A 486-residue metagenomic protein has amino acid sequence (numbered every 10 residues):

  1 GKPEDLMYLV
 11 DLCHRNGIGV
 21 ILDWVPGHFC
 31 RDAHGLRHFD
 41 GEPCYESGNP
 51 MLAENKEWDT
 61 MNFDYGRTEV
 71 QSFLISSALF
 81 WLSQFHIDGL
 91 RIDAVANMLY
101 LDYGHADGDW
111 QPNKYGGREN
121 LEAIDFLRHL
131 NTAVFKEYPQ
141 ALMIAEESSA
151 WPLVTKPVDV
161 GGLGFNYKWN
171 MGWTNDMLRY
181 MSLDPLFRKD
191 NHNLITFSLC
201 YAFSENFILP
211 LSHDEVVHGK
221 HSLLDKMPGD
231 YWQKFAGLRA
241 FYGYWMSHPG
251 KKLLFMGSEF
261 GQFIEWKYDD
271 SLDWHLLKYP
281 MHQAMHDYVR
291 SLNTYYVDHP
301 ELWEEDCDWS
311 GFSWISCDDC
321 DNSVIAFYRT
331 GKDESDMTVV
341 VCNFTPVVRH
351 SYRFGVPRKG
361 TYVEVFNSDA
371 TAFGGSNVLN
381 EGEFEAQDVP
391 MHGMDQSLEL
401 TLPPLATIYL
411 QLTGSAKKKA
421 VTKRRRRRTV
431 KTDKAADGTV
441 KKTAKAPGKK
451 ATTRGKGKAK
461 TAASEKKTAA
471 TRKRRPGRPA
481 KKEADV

Functional and structural regions predicted by a protein language model:
G1-G19, T68-F73, L121-R128, Q233-A236 (+3 more regions): Aromatic- and glycine-enriched glycan-recognition loops and surfaces that form the carbohydrate-binding subsites
G1-R118: Substrate-binding/active-site clefts of carbohydrate-active enzymes
C13, D23, L74, W81 (+9 more regions): Conserved, mostly hydrophobic/aromatic
H86-D88, A106-D269, L276, V297-D369 (+1 more regions): Conserved alpha/beta catalytic core and glycan-binding cleft of carbohydrate-active enzymes
P280-L302: Catalytic cores of secreted or luminal carbohydrate-active enzymes
S368-P390: Acidic, Ser/Thr/Pro-rich beta/coil linker or hinge segments at domain junctions
G382-K418: C-terminal beta-strand-rich structural cap/linker in extracellular carbohydrate-active enzymes
K417-V486: Intrinsically disordered, polybasic Lys/Arg-rich low-complexity tracts
